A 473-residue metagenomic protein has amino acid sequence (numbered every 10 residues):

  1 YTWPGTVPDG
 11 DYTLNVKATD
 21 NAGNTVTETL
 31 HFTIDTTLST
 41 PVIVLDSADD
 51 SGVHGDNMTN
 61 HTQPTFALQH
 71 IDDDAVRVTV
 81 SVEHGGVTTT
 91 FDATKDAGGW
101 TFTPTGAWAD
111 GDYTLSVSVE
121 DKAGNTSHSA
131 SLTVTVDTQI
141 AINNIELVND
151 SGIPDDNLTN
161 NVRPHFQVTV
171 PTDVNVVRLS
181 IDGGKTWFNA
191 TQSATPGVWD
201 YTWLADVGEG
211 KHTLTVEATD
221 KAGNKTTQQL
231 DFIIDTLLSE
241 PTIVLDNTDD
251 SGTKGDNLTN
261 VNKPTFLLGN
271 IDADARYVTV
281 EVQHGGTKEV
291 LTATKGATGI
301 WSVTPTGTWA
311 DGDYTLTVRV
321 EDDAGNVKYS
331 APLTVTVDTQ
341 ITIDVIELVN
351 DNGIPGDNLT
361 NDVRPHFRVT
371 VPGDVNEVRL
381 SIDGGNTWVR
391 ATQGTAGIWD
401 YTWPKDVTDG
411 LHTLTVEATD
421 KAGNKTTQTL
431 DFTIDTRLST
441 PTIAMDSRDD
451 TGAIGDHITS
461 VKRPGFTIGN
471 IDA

Functional and structural regions predicted by a protein language model:
Y1, G98-F102, G197-Y201, G299-V303 (+1 more regions): Short strand-edge motifs at loop-to-beta-strand transitions and within beta-strands of extracellular beta-rich domains
W3-D11, P104-D112, W203-K211, P305-D313 (+1 more regions): Surface-exposed, short loops/turns at beta-strand junctions within beta-sandwich domains
V26-D46, D121, A130-D150, T226-N247 (+3 more regions): Flexible, low-complexity linkers/stalks enriched in Thr/Pro that connect modular domains
S51-T62, G152-V162, S251-N262, G353-V363 (+1 more regions): Short, solvent-exposed loop/linker segments at the N-terminal edge of repeated beta-sheet extracellular domains
P64-H70, P164-V170, P264-N270, P365-V371 (+1 more regions): Aromatic/hydrophobic beta-strand junction motif of beta-rich domains
